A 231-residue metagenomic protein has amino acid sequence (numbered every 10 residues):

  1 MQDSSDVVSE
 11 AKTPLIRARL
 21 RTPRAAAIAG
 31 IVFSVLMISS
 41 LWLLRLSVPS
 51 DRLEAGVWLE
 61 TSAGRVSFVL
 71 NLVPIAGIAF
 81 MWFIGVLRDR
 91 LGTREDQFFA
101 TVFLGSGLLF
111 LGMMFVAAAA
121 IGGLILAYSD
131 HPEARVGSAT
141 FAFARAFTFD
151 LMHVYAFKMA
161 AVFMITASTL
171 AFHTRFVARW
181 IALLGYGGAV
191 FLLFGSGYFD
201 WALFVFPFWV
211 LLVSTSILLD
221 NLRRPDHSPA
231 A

Functional and structural regions predicted by a protein language model:
Q2-A231: Hydrophobic, aromatic-enriched alpha-helical segments typical of multi-pass transmembrane helices
